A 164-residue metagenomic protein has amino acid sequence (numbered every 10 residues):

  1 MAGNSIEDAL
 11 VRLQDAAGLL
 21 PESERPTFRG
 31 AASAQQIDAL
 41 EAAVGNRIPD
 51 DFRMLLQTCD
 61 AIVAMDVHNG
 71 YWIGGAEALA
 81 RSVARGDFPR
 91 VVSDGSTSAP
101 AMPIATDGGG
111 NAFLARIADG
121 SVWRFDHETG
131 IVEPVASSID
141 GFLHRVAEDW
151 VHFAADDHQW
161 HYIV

Functional and structural regions predicted by a protein language model:
M1-F113, W160-V164: A surface-exposed partner-binding patch
E22, H152-D156: Intrinsically disordered or highly flexible coil/loop and linker segments, enriched in small and charged/polar residues
S93-T97, E128, V132-V135: Short capping loops/turns at secondary-structure boundaries
L114, R124, E133-P134: A sequence-level detector of short linear motifs
R116-D119: Short acidic-glycine loop/turn motifs at beta-strand connectors
S121-H127: Intrinsically disordered, low-complexity regulatory segments enriched in Ser/Thr/Pro and charged residues
G130-F153: Compact, glycine/acidic-enriched structural inserts
